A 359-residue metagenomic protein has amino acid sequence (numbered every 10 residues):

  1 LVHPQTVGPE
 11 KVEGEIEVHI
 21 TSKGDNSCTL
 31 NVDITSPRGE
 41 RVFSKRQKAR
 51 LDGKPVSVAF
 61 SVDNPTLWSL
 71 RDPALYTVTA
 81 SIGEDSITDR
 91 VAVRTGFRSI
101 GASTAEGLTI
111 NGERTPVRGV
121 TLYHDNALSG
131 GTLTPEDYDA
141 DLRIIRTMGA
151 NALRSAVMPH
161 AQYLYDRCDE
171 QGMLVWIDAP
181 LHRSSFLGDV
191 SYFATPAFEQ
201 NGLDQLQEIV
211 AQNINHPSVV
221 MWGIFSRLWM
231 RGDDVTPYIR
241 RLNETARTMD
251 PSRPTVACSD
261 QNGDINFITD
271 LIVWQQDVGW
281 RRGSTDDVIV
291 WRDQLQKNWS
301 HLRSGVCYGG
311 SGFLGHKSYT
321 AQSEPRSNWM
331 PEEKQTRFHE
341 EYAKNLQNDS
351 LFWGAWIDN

Functional and structural regions predicted by a protein language model:
L1-R167, Q171-V175, Q205, A211 (+7 more regions): Secreted/periplasmic carbohydrate-active enzymes, especially glycoside hydrolases
L142-I145, A152-N359: Substrate-binding/catalytic cleft of secreted carbohydrate-active enzymes, primarily glycoside hydrolases
